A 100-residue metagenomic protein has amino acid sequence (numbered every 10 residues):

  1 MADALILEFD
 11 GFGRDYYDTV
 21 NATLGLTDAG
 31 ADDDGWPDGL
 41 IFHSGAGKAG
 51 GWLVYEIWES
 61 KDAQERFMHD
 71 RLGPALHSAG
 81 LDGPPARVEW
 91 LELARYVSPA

Functional and structural regions predicted by a protein language model:
M1-D70, L81-A100: Short S/T/G/P-rich N-terminal loop/turn motif that feeds into the first structured element of a domain
L72-S78: Low-complexity, intrinsically disordered Gly/Pro/Thr-rich segments
